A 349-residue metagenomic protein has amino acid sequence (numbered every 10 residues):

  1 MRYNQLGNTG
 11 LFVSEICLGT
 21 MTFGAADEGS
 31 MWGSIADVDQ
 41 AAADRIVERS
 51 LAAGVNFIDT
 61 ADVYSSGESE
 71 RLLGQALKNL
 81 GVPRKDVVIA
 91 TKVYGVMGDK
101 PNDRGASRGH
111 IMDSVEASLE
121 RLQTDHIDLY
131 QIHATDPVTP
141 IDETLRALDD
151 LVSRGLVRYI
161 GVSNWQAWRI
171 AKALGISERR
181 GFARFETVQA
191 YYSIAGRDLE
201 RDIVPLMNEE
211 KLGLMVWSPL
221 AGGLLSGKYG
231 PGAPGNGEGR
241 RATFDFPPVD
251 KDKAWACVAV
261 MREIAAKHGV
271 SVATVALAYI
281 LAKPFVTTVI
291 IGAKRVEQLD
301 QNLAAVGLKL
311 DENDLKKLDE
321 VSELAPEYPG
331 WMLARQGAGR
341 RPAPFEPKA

Functional and structural regions predicted by a protein language model:
M1-R2, A233-K267, A282-V286, V296 (+1 more regions): Terminal-tail/helix-coil boundary detector
M1-V87: N-terminal binding-site loop/beta-alpha segment at the start of enzyme catalytic domains that lines or forms
L6, L18, A43, I58 (+13 more regions): Conserved, mostly hydrophobic/aromatic
D27, I35, V96-D198, D202: Glycine/proline-rich, positively charged, aromatic-decorated active-site loop/lid region on the catalytic face
V47, E70, G74-L77, V115-L119 (+7 more regions): Generic structural signal for well-ordered alpha-helices, preferentially at hydrophobic/aromatic core positions
V93-G95, Q166, Y192-G196, S218-L225 (+2 more regions): Glycine-rich beta-alpha junction loops
L199-G237, S271: Aromatic-lined glycan-binding groove of carbohydrate-active enzymes
